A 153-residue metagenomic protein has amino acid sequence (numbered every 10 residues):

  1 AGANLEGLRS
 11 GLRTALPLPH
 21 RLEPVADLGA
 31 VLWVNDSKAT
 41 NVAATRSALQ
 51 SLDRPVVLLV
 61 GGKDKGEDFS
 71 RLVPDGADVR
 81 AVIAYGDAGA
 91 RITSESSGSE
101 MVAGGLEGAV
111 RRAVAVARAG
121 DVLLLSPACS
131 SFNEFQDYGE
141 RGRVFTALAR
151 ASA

Functional and structural regions predicted by a protein language model:
A1-V79: Nucleotide phosphate-binding/pyrophosphate-handling subdomain across enzymes that bind or process nucleotide phosphates
E67-D121: C-terminal helical cap/extension that packs against the catalytic core of soluble nucleotide-cofactor enzymes
A90, L148-A153: Short, flexible loop segments at boundaries between secondary-structure elements
R91, C129-N133: Short glycine-rich, flexible loops that bind phosphorylated cofactors or substrates
L123-A128: Short beta-strands and strand-loop turn motifs
F135-Y138: Short, solvent-exposed loop/turn segments at secondary-structure boundaries
F145: Conserved catalytic or metal-liganding residues and their short signature motifs at active sites of enzymes
